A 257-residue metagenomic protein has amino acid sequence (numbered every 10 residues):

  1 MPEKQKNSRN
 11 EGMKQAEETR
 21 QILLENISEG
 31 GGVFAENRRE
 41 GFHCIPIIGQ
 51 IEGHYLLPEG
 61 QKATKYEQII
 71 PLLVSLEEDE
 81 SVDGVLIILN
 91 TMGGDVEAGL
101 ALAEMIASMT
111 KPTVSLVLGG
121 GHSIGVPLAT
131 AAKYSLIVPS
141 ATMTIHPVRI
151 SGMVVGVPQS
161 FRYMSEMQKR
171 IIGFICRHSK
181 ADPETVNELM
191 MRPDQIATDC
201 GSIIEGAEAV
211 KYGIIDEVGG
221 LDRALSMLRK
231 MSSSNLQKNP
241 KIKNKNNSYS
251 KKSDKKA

Functional and structural regions predicted by a protein language model:
M1-L116, G120-V126, A131-A257: N-terminal organellar transit peptides
